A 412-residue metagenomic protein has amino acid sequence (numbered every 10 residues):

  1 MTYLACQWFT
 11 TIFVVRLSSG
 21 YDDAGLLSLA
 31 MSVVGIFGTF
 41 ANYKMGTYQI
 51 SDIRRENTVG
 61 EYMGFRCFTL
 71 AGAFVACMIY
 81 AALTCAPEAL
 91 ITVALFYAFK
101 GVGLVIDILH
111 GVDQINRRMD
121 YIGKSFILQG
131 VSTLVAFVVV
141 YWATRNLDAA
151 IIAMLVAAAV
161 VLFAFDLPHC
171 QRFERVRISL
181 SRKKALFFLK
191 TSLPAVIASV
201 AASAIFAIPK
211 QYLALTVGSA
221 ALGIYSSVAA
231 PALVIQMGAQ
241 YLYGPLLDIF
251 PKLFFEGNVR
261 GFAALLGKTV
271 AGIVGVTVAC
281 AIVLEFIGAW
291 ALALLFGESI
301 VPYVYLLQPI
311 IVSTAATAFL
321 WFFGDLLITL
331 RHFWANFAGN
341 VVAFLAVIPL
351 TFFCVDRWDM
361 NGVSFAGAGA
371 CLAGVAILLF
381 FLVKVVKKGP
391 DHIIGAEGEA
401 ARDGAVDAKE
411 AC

Functional and structural regions predicted by a protein language model:
M1-T11, L128-Q129, T133, A150-F165 (+4 more regions): Transmembrane helical elements of multi-pass membrane transporters/channels
M1-Y3, A30, I36-L83, I91 (+1 more regions): Membrane-water interface segments that mark the loop-to-transmembrane alpha-helix transition
S18-A24, A82-F96, S219, F286-A315: Interfacial segments at transmembrane-helix termini and the short loops linking adjacent helices
S18-Y21, A86, N116, A143-T144 (+3 more regions): Helix-loop interface residues and adjacent transmembrane-helix termini in multi-pass membrane transporters, primarily
G38-N57, I115, V228, A232-G257 (+1 more regions): Helix-loop junctions and terminal segments of transmembrane helices in multi-pass membrane transport/translocation
T47-N57, V102-F126, V312-V341: Membrane-interface junctions at transmembrane-helix termini in multi-pass inner-membrane proteins
L90-F99, G123-R172, T191, A229 (+2 more regions): Hydrophobic alpha-helical transmembrane segments
D120-S125, L147-M154, F163-F206, I249 (+2 more regions): Interhelical loop/hinge segments that connect adjacent transmembrane helices in multipass membrane
